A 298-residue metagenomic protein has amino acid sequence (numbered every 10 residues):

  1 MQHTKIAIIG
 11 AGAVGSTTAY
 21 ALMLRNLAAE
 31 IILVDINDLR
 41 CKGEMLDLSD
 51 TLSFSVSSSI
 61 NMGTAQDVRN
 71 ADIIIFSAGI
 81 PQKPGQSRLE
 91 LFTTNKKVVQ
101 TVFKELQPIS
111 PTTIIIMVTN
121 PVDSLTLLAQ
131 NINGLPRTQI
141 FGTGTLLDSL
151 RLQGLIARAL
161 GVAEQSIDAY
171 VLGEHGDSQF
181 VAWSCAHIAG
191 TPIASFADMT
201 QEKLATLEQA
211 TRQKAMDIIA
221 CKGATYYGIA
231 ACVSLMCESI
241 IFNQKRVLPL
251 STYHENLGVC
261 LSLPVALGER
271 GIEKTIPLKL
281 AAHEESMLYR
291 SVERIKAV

Functional and structural regions predicted by a protein language model:
T4-I8: Beta1/beta-strand and adjacent pyrophosphate-binding region of the FAD-binding site in flavoprotein oxidoreductases
A11-G12: Glycine-rich Rossmann-fold phosphate-binding loop(s) that bind the pyrophosphate of adenine dinucleotide cofactors
G15-S16: N-terminal Rossmann-fold NAD(P) dinucleotide-binding loop
L22: Aromatic pocket-lining residues of Rossmann-like dinucleotide-binding sites
E30, V34-D72, Q86: Conserved N-terminal Rossmann-fold NAD(P) cofactor-binding segment
A78-I80: Conserved NAD(P)H cofactor-binding loop of Rossmann-fold oxidoreductase domains
S87-Q153: Rossmann-like NAD(P)(H) cofactor-binding subdomain of soluble oxidoreductases
A157-V298: Long, compositionally biased stretches enriched for glycine and/or charged residues
